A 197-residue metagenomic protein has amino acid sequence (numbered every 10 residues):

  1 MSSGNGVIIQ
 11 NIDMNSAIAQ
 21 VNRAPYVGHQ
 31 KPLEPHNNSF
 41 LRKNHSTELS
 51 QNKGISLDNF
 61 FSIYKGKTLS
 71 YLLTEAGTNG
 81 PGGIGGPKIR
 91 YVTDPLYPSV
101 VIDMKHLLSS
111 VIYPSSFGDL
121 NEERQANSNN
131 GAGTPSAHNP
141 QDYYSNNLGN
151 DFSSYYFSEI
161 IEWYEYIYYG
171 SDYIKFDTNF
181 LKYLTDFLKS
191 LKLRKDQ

Functional and structural regions predicted by a protein language model:
M1-L120, S190-D196: Glycine-rich short-loop/terminal segments
T74-L181: Catalytic toxin/effector domains delivered as secreted proteins or via bacterial secretion systems
L184-S190: Charge-dense, extended regions
